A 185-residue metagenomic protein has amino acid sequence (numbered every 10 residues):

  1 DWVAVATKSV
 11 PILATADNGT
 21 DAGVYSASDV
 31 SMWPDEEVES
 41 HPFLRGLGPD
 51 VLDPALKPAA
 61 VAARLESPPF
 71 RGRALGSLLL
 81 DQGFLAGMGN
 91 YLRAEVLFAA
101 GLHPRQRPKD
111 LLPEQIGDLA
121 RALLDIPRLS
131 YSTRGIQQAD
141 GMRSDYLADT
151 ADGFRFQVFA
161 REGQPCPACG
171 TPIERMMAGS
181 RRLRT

Functional and structural regions predicted by a protein language model:
D1-G87, L92-A99, R107: Phosphate/anion-contacting hairpin/loop surfaces
R64-T185: Basic, nucleic-acid-binding surfaces and adjacent catalytic neighborhoods in DNA/RNA-processing proteins
